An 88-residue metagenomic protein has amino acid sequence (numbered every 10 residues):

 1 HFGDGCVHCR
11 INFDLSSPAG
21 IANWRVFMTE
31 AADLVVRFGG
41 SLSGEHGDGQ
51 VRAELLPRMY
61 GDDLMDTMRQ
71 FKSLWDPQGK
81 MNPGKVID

Functional and structural regions predicted by a protein language model:
H1-S16, V51-R52: Histidine-centered divalent-metal-coordination microenvironment in nucleic-acid enzymes
L15-G44, D48-D88: Phosphate/diphosphate-binding loops
